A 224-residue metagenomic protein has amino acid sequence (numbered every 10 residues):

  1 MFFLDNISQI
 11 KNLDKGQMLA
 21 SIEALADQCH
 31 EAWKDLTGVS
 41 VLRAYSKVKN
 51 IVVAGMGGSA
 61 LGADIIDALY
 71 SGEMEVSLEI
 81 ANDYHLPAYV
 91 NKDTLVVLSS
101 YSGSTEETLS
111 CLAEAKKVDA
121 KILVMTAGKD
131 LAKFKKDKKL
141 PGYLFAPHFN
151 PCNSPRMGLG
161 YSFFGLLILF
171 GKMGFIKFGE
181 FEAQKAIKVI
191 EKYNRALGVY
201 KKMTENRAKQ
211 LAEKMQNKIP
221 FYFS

Functional and structural regions predicted by a protein language model:
M1-L25: Generic N-terminal amphipathic, Lys/Arg-enriched alpha-helix
F3-I7, A44, N82-H85, R207-Q210: Membrane-targeting and insertion segments and their boundary/processing signals
D14-S21, Q28, L36-K49, C152 (+1 more regions): Active-site phosphate/pyrophosphate-binding segments
S21-A24, Q28-E31, I65-L69, E114: Residue-level detector of alpha-helical secondary structure
C29-W33, E73-S77, S100-S102, L197-K202: Short, flexible loop segments at the rims of nucleotide/cofactor-binding pockets, characterized by
E31-W33, G55, N82, S224: Pocket-edge structural micro-motifs
Y45-E191: Glycine-rich phosphate-binding loops that contact phosphosugars or nucleotide phosphates
